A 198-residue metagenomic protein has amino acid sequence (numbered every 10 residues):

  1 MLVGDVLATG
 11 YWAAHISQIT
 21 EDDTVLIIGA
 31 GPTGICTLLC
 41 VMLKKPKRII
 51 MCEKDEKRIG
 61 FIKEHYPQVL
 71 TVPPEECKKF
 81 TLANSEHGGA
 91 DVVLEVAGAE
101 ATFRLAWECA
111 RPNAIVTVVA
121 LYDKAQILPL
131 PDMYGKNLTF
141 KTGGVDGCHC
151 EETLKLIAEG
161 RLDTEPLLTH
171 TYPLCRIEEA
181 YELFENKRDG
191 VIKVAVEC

Functional and structural regions predicted by a protein language model:
M1-H15, I28-C36: A glycine-rich, Thr/Ser-enriched phosphate-binding loop motif common to dinucleotide/cofactor-binding enzymes
S17-I19, S85, A97, C109-R111: A generic alpha-to-beta junction signature in SAM-dependent methyltransferases
D23, A114-I115: Glycine-centered, small-residue-biased loops immediately flanking beta-strands in adenine/cofactor-binding cores
T24-A30, L39-F103: Adenosine-nucleotide cofactor-binding segment
I50, T117, K141: Conserved beta-strand positions in the Rossmann-like core of class I SAM-dependent methyltransferases
E53, A120, G144: Conserved acidic E/D residue at the C-terminus of a beta-strand in Rossmann-like folds
R104-E108, G147-C198: C-terminal hydrophobic helical "lid"/dimerization subdomain of Rossmann-like NAD(P)H-dependent oxidoreductases
A120-N137, E152-K155: Rossmann-fold NAD(P)-binding glycine/threonine-rich loop
